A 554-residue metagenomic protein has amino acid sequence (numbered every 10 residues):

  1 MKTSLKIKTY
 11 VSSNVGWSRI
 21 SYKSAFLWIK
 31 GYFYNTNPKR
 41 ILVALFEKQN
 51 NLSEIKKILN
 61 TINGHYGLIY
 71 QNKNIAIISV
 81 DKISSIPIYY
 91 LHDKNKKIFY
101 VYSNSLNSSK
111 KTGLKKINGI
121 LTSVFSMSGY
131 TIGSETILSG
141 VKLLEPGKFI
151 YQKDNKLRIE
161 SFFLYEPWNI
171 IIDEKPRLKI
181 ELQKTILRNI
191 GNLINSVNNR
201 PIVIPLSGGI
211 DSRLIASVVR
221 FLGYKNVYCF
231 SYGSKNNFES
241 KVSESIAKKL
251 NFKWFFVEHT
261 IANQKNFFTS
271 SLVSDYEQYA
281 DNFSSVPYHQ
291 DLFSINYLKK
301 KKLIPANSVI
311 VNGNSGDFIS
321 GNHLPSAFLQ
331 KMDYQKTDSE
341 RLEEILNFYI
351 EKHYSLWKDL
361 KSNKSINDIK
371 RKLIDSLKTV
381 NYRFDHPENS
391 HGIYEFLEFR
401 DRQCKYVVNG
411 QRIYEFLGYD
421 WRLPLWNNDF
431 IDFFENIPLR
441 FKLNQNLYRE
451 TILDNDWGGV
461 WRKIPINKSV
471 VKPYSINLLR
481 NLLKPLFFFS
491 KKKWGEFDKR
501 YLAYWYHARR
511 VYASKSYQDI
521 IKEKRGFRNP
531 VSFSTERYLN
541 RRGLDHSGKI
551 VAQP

Functional and structural regions predicted by a protein language model:
M1-L206, I210-A262: Cysteine-centered catalytic environments shared across enzyme families
M1-T9, S13-N14, V141, P305 (+2 more regions): Adenosyl-5′-phosphate
L106, S315-D317, I431: Short, glycine-/Ser/Thr-/acidic-enriched flexible segments
E145, R177, E181, T185 (+13 more regions): Generic recognition of stable, solvent-exposed alpha-helical segments in well-folded globular domains
P167-R177, R200-I202, V227-S231, Y276-D281 (+2 more regions): Glycine- and acidic
K235-L298, G316-T337, E435-L439: ATP-dependent adenylate-handling ligase core
V286-L303, F396-E398, V407-N409: A conserved donor-nucleotide-binding helix/loop in the catalytic core of Leloir-type glycosyltransferases
I295-I366, G418-W426: Active-site adenylate/phosphate-handling loop in enzymes that bind or generate adenylated species
